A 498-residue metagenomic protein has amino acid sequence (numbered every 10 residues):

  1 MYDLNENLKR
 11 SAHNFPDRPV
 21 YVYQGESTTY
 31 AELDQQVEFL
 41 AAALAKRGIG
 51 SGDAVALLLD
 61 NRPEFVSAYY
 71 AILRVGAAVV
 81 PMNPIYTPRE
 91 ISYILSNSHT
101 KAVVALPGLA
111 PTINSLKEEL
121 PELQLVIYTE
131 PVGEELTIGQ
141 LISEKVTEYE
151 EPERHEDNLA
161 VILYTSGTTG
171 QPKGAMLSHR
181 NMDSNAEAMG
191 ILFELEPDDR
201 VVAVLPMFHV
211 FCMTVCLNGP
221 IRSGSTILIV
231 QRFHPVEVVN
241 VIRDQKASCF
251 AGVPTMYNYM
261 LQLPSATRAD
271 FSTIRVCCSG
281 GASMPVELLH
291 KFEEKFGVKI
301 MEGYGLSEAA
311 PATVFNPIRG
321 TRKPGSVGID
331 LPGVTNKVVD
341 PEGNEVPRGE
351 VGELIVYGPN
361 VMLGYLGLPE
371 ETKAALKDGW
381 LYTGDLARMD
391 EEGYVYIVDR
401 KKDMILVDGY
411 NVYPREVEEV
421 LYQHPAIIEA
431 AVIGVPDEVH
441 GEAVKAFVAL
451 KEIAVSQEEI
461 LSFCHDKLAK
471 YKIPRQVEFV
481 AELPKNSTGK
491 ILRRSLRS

Functional and structural regions predicted by a protein language model:
L4, D17-R62, V66-Y70, T87-S92 (+1 more regions): Conserved AMP-binding/adenylate-forming core of the ANL superfamily
D17, N61, K145-Y164, Q171 (+1 more regions): Conserved pre-ATP/AMP-binding loop-to-beta segment of ANL
G25, A110-E156, L263-P264: ANL superfamily adenylate-forming
T29-A31, A160-S184: Conserved AMP-binding A3 loop
Y86, V103-A105, F250, G358 (+6 more regions): AMP-binding/adenylate-forming catalytic core of the ANL superfamily
D183-R200, F208-C249, Y259, L263 (+1 more regions): Conserved AMP-binding/adenylation subdomain of ANL enzymes
A247-G252, L261-R322, T335: Gly/Ser/Thr-rich phosphate-binding loop
I329-G333, N344-A375, Y410-V412: Conserved ATP/PPi-binding loop(s) of AMP-dependent carboxylate-activating enzymes
